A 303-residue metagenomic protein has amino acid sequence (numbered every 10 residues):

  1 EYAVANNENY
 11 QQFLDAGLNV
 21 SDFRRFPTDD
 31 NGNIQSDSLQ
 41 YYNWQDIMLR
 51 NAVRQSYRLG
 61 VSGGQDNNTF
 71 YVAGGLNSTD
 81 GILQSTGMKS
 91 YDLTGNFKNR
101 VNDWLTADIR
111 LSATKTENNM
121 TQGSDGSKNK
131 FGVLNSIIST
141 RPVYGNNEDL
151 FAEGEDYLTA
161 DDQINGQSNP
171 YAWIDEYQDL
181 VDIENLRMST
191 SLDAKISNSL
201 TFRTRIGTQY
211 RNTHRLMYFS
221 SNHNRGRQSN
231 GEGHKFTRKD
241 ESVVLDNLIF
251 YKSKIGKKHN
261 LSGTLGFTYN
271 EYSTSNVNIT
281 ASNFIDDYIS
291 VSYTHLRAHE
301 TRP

Functional and structural regions predicted by a protein language model:
E1-Q40, N51, G81-T86, D92 (+2 more regions): Surface-exposed loop/interface segments of Gram-negative outer-membrane beta-barrel transport/assembly proteins
N43: N-terminal entry motif of extracellular EGF-like repeats
I47, Y57-G60, G95, T190-S191 (+1 more regions): Generic recognition of flexible, low-complexity loop/linker segments
I47-A52, V61-Q65: Outer-membrane beta-barrel initiation region
R54, R58, S62, S78-T79: Conserved interaction-surface patches within small, structured recognition/assembly domains
G63-Q65, L76, N99, L111 (+3 more regions): Residue-level signature of outer-membrane beta-barrel architecture
A298-P303: A short, hydrophobic C-terminal helix/tail in secreted or cell-surface proteins
